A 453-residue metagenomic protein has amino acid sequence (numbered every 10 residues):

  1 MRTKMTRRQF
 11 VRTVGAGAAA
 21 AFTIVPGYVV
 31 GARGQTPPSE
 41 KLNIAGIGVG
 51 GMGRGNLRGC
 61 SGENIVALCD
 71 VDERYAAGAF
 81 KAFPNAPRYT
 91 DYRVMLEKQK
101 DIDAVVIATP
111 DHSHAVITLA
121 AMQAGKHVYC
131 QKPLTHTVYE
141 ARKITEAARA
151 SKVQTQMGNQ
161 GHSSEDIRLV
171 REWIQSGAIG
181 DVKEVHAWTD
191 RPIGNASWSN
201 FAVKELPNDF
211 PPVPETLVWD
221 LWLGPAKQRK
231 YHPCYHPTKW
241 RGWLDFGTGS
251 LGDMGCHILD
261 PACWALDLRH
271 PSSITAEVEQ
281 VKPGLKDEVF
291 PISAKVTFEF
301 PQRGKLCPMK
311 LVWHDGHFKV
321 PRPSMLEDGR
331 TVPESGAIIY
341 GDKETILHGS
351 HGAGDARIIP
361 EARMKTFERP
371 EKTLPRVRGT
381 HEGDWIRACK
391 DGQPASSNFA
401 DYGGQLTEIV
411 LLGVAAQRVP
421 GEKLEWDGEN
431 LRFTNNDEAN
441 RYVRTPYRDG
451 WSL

Functional and structural regions predicted by a protein language model:
M1-A18: N-terminal secretory signal peptides and thylakoid transit peptides that target proteins across membranes
G17-F83, G161-S164, I174, A262: N-terminal Rossmann-like dinucleotide-binding module
G31, G48, M52, N56 (+10 more regions): Predominantly a Rossmann-like dinucleotide-binding segment in NAD(P)-dependent oxidoreductases
G55-L57, S61, C69, E73-A77 (+2 more regions): Glycine-enriched catalytic-core subsegment of oxygenase/oxidase enzymes
P87-D91: Conserved SAM-binding strand-loop segment of SAM-dependent methyltransferases
V105-V106: N-terminal Rossmann-like NAD(P) cofactor-binding module of classical short-chain dehydrogenase/reductase
T109-D111: N-terminal glycine-rich "phosphate-gripper" loop used for MgATP/nucleotide binding and carboxylate activation
A115-S163, G177, G421: Beta-strand-loop-alpha-helix segment that lines the small-molecule cofactor/substrate pocket of alpha/beta enzymes
